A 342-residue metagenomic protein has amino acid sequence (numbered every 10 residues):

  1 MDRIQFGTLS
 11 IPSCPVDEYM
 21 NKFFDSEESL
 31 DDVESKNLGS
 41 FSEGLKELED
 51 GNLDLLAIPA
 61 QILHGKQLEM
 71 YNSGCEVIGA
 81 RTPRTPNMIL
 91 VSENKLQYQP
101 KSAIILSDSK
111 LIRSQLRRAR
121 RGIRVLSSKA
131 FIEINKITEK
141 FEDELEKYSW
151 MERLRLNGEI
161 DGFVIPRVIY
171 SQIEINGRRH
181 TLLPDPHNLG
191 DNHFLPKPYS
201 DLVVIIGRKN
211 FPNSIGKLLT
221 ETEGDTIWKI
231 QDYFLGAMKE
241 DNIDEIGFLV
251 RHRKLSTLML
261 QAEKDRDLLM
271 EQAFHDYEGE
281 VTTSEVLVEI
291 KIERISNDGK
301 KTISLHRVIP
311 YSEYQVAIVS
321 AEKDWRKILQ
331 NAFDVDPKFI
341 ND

Functional and structural regions predicted by a protein language model:
M1-K46, R113-S114, R118-D342: Small-molecule-sensing regulatory modules
G44-N87: Short beta-strand-centered segments that line the small-molecule binding cleft or hinge of alpha/beta clamshell
N52-L53, S102, I160: Local beta-strand N-terminus motif with an aromatic residue
C75, R84-E93, H193, Y199-I205: Small-molecule pocket liners
A80-T82, K101-L106, L116-R117, V125: Long, charged, alpha-helical interaction scaffolds
I89-I105, A119: Flexible hinge/capping segments at coil-to-helix
